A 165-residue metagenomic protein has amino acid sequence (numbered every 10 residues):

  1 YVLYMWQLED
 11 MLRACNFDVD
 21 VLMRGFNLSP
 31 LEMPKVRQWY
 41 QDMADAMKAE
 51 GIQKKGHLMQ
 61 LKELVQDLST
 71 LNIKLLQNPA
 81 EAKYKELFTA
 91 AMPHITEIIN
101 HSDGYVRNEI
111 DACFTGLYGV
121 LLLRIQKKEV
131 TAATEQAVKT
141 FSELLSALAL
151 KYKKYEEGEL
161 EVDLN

Functional and structural regions predicted by a protein language model:
Y1-K55: N-terminal interaction modules that seed assembly of large macromolecular complexes
Y4-Q7, M11, D67, L71-K74 (+1 more regions): Solvent-exposed, amphipathic alpha-helical segments
F17-D18, A49-Q53, K74-E81, H101-G104 (+2 more regions): Intrinsically disordered or highly flexible coil/loop and linker segments, enriched in small and charged/polar residues
V19-M23, Y40-M47, F88-I99, F114 (+1 more regions): Extended amphipathic alpha-helical scaffold segments
P30-L31, K35-I52, E63-Q66, I73 (+3 more regions): A structural motif
G51-Q77, E156-N165: Charged low-complexity stretches with an acidic bias
L61-L117: A charged, amphipathic interaction segment
T96-N165: Glycine-rich, aromatic-bearing surface loops/beta-hairpins
